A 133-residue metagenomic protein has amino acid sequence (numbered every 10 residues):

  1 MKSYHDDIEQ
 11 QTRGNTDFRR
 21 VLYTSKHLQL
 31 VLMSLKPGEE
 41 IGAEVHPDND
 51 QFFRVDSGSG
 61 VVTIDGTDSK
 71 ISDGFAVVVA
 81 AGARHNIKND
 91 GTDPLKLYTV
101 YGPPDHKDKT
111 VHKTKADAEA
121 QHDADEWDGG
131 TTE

Functional and structural regions predicted by a protein language model:
M1-H27, H112-E133: A short, N-terminal "cap"/entry segment at the start of jelly-roll beta-barrel domains of the cupin/DSBH fold
T16, L32-H46: Conserved short histidine dyad/triad with adjacent acidic residue
V21, L30-S34, F52, A76-V78: Conserved hydrophobic/aromatic beta-strand scaffold that supports enzyme active sites
E40-G42, V61, V77, A81-I87: Histidine-centered metal-chelating micro-motifs
P47, T63-D65: Compact, glycine-rich, soluble single-domain proteins
N49-G60: Glycine- and acidic-residue-biased ligand/ion/polar-headgroup-sensing regions
T67-A81: Short acidic-glycine-tyrosine-enriched beta hairpin
A81-K107: Ligand-binding loop in jelly-roll beta-barrel domains
